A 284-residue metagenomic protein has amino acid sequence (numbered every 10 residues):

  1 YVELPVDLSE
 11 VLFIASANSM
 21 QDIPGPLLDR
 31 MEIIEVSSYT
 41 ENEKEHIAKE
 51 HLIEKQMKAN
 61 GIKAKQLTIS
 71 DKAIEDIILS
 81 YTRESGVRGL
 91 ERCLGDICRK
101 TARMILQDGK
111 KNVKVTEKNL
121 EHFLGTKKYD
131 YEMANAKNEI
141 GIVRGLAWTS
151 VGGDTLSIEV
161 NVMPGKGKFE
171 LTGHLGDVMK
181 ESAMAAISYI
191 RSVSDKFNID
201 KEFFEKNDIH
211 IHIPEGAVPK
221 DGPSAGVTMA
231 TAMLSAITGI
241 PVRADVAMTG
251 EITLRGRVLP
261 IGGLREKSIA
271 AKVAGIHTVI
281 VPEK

Functional and structural regions predicted by a protein language model:
Y1-A17, L67, N207: AAA+/SF3 P-loop NTPase mechanochemical coupling elements
Y1-S9, S38, S235, V273: Substrate-engagement module of ASCE P-loop NTPases
L8-V11, L28-E32, R243, G275-H277: Short glycine-/polar-rich loops that comprise or flank the Walker A/P-loop and associated switch/sensor motifs
A15, I33-E35, I213, M248: Structural signal for conserved beta-strand scaffold positions within catalytic alpha/beta enzyme cores
S19-D29, I33-G95, K100-V113, V193-E202 (+3 more regions): Conserved C-terminal "switch" segment of AAA+ ATPases
S70-V162, K166-T172: Conserved catalytic-core segments of large NTP-driven translation/proteostasis enzymes
M133-N135, E139-R144, G152-K284: Peripheral, non-AAA+ core regions of ATP-driven protein-machinery
